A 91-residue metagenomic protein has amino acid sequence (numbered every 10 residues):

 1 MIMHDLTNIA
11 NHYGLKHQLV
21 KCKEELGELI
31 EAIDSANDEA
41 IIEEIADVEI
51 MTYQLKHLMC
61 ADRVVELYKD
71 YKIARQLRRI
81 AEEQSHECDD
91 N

Functional and structural regions predicted by a protein language model:
M1-N91: Flexible "arm" and connector segments at domain edges
